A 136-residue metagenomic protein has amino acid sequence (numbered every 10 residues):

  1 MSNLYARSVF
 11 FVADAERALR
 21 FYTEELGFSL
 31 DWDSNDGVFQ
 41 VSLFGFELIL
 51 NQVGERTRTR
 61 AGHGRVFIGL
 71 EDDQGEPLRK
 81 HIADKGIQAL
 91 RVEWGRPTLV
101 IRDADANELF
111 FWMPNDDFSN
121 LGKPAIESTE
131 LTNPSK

Functional and structural regions predicted by a protein language model:
M1, S34-V38, G54-A61, D84-L99: Generic structural signal for short, solvent-exposed loop/turn connectors between secondary structure elements
M1-N3, F21, G62, K85-G86 (+2 more regions): General secondary-structure edge motif
M1-R17, E47, R65-I68, N115-K136: N-terminal beta-strand motif that seeds the catalytic metal site of vicinal oxygen chelate
S2, V9-L48: Core segments of cupin and vicinal oxygen chelate
Y5-A13, V41-S42, T57-I82, P97-N107: Vicinal oxygen chelate
G27-W32, G69-E71, I87-V92: Short linear motifs in intrinsically disordered
S29-H63, E108-N115: Conserved short beta-strand elements that form part of the metal-binding/catalytic scaffold of enzyme active sites
R79-K136: Vicinal oxygen chelate
